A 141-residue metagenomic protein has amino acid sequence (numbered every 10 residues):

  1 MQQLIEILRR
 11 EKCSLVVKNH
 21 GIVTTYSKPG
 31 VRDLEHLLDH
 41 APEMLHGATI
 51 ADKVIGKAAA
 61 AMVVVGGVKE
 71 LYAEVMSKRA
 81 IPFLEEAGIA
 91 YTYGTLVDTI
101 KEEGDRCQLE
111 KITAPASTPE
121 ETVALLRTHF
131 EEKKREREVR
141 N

Functional and structural regions predicted by a protein language model:
M1-E74, L96-V97, K101-A116: Conserved mixed alpha/beta catalytic, RNA-binding, or beta-rich assembly cores of soluble enzyme, regulatory
G66-K69, R79-N141: C-terminal binding/interaction regions
